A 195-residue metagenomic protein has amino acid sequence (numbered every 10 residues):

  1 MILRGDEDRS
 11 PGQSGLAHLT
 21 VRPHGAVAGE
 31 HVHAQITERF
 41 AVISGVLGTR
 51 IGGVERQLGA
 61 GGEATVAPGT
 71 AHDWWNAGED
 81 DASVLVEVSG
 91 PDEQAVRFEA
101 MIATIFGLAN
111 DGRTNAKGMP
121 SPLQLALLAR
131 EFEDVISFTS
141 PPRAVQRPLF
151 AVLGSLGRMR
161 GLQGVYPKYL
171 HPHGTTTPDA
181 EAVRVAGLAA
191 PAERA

Functional and structural regions predicted by a protein language model:
R4-S14, G25-E30, A34-I36, G48-A195: Jelly-roll (double-stranded beta-helix
T20-H24: N-terminal low-complexity, intrinsically disordered segments
F40: Structured binding elements
I43-S44: A cytosolic small-molecule/anion-sensing beta-strand core signal
